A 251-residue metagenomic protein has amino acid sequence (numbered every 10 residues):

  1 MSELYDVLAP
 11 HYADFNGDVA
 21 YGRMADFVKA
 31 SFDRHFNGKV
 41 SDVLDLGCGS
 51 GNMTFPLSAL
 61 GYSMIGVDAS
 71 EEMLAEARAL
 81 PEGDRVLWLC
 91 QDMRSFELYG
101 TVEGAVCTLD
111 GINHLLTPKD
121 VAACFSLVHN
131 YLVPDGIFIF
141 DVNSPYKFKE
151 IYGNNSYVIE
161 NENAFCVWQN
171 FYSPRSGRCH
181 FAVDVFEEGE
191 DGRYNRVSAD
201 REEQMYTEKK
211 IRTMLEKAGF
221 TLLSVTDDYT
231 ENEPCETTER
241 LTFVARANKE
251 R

Functional and structural regions predicted by a protein language model:
M1-G38: Conserved class I S-adenosyl-L-methionine
K39-G47: Conserved class I S-adenosyl-L-methionine
L44, G51-S95: Class I SAM-dependent methyltransferase SAM/SAH-binding core
E97-G104: A short acidic, Gly/Pro-enriched loop at the edge of an enzyme's catalytic core that lines a small-molecule cofactor
T108-D110: Residues lining the SAM
A122-P134: A short glycine-rich, Lys/Arg-flanked "PGG" loop and its adjoining helix->strand segment in the class I
I139-R212: SAM-dependent methyltransferase
E202, Y206-R251: C-terminal lobe and adjacent flexible extensions of AdoMet/dcAdoMet transferase-like proteins
